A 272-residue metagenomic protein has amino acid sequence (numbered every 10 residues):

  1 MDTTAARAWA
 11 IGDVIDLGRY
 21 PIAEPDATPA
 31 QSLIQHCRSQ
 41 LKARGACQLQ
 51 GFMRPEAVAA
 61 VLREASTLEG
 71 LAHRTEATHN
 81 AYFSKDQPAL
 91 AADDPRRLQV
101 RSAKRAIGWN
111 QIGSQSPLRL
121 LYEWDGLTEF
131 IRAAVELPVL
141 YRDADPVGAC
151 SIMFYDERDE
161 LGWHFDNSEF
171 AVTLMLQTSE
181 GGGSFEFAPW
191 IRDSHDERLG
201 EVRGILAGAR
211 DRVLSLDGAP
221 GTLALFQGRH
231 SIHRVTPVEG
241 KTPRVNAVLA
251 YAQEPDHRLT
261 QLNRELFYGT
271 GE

Functional and structural regions predicted by a protein language model:
M1-A43, Y268-E272: Fe(II)/2-oxoglutarate
A23, E186, P237-E272: Non-heme Fe(II)/2-oxoglutarate
M53, L176, Y251-Q253: Short beta-strand segments enriched in hydrophobic/aromatic residues within well-folded beta-rich domains
M53-R54, A60-L68, A72, L90-D145: Signature of the catalytic double-stranded beta-helix
N110-R119, G126-L225, H257: Catalytic core of non-heme Fe(II) oxygenases with the double-stranded beta-helix
L161, I232-E239: Short beta-strand His + acidic residue motifs that chelate non-heme Fe in jelly-roll/DSBH and cupin folds
G228-R229: Conserved "cap/hinge" positions at secondary-structure junctions
